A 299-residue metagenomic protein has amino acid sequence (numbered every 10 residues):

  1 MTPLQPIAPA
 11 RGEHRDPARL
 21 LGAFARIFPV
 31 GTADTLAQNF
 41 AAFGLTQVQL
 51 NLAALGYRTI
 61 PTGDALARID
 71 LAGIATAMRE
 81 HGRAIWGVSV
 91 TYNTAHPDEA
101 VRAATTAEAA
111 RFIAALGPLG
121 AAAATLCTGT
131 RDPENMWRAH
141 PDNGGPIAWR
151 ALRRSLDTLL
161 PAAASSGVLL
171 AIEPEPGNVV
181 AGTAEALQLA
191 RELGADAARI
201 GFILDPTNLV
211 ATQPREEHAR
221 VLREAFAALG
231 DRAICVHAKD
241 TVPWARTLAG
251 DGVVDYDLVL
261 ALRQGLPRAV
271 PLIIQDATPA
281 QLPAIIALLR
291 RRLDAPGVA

Functional and structural regions predicted by a protein language model:
M1-G22, P29-T46, R79-H81, E99 (+5 more regions): Histidine-acidic metal/acid-base catalytic patches
I7-G22, W86-H96, R131-A139: N-terminal small/glycine-rich loop or linker at the start of catalytic domains across soluble metabolic enzymes
I27-P29, L52-G56, Y92-T94, T130-D132 (+4 more regions): Active-site-proximal loop/turn and secondary-structure-junction residues that shape catalytic pockets, frequently
D34-T35, G73, A77-H81, H96-L204: Active-site acidic/histidine proton-transfer and metal-coordination neighborhood in alpha/beta enzyme cores
T46-L52, A84-G87, A124-T125: Short, well-structured secondary-structure segments
Q49-G73, R131-E134: Glycine-rich, proline-tolerant flexible connector loops at the mouths of alpha/beta enzymes
G56-P61, T94-D98, P133-W137, D142 (+2 more regions): A short acidic, helix-capping loop that chelates divalent metal ions and anchors anionic groups
G63, A67, V101, T105 (+6 more regions): Residue-level preference for long, well-ordered alpha-helices that form the structural scaffold of enzyme catalytic
